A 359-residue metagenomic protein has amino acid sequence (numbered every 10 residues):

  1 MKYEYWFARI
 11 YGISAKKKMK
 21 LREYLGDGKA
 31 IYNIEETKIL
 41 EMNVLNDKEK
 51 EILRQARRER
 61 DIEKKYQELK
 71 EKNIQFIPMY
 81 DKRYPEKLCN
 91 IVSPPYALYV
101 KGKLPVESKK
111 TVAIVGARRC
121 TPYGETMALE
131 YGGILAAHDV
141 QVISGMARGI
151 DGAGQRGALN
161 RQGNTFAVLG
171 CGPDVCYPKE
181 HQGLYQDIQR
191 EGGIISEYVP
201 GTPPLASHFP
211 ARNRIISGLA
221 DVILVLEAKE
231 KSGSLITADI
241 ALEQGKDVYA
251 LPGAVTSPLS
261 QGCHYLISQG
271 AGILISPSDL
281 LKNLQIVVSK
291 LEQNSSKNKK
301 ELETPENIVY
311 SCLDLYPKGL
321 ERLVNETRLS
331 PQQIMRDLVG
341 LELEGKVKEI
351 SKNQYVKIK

Functional and structural regions predicted by a protein language model:
M1, P78-K359: Glycine-biased, small-residue-rich flexible motifs in mid-sequence functional cores and linkers
M1-T126, E130-A137: Short, positively charged patches
